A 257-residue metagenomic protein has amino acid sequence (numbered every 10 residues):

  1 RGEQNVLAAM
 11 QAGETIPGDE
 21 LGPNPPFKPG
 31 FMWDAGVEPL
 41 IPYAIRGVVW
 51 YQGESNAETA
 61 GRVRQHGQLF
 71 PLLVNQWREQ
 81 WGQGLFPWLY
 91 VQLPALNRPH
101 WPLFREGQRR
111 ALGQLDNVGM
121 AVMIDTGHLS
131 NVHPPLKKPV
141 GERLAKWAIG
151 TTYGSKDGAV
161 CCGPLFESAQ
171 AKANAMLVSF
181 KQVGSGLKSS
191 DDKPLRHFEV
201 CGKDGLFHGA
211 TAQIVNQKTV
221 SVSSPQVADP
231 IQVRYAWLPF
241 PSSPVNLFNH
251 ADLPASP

Functional and structural regions predicted by a protein language model:
R1-P257: Cell-envelope and extracellular/periplasmic
